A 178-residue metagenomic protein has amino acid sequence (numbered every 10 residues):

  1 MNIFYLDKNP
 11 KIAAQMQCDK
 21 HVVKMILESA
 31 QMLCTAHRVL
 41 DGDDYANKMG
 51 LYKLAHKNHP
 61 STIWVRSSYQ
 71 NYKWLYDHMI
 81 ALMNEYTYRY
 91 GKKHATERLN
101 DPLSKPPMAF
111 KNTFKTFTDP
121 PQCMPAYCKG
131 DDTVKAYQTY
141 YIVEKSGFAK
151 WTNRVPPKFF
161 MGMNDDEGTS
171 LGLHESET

Functional and structural regions predicted by a protein language model:
M1-N58, T62-T178: Sequence termini and other peripheral, non-core segments
